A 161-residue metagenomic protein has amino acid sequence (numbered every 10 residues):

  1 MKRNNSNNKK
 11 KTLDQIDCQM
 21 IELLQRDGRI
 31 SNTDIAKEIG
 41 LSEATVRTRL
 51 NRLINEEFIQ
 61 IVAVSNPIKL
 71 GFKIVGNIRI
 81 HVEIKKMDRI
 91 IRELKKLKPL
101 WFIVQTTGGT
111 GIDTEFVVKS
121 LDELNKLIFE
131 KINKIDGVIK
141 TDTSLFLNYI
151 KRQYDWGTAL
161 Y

Functional and structural regions predicted by a protein language model:
M1-Y161: A compositional/biophysical signature of low hydrophobicity enriched in polar/charged and small residues
